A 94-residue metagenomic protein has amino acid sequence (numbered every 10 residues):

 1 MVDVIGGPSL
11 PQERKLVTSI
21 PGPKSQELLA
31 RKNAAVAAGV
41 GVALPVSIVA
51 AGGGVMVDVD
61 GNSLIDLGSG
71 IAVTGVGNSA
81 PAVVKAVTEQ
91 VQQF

Functional and structural regions predicted by a protein language model:
V2-A51: Active-site-adjacent loop/helix segments that line or gate small-molecule/cofactor pockets in enzymes
V2-E13, V17-T18, S63-F94: Glycine-rich loop-to-alpha-helix module at the N-terminal edge of alpha/beta enzyme cores
Q26, A50, D58, G77-P81 (+1 more regions): Generic alpha-helical scaffold signal
P45-L67: Active-site and channel-lining beta-strand-loop segments that bind or position nucleotide-derived/phosphorylated
